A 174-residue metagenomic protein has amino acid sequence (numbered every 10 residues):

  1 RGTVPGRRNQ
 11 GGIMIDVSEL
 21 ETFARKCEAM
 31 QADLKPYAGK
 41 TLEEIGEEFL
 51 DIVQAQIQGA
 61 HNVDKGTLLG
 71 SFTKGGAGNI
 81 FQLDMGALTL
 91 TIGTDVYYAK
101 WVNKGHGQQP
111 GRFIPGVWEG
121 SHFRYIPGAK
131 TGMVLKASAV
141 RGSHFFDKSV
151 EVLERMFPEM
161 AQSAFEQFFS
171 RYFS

Functional and structural regions predicted by a protein language model:
R1-A99, Q109-S174: Short, Lys/Arg-rich flexible segments
V102: Aromatic- and glycine-enriched beta-alpha-beta binding-site module
